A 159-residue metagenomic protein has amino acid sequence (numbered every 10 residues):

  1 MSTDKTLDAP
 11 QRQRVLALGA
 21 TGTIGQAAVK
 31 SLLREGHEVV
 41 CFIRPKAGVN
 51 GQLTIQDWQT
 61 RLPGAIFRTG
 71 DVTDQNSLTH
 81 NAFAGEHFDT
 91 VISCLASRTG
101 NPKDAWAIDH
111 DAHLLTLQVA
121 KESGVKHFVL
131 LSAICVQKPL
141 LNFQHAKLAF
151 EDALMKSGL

Functional and structural regions predicted by a protein language model:
D4-H37, C41-I43: N-terminal Rossmann NAD(P)H-binding glycine-rich loop of SDR-like oxidoreductase domains
R14, D89-T90, H127: Structural motif
L18, F42, C94-L95, F128-A133: SDR active-site strand-loop-helix element
I24-A28, T116, F150: Hydrophobic residues within alpha-helices that form the first helical element adjacent to the glycine-rich loop
G48-G51, Q56-E122, C135: NAD(P)H-binding glycine-rich loop region in Rossmannoid oxidoreductase-like domains and their noncatalytic homologs
S123-H127, L159: A short helix->loop->beta-strand "cap" motif at the edges of active sites that frequently abuts
P139-L159: Active-site Tyr-X1-5-Lys
